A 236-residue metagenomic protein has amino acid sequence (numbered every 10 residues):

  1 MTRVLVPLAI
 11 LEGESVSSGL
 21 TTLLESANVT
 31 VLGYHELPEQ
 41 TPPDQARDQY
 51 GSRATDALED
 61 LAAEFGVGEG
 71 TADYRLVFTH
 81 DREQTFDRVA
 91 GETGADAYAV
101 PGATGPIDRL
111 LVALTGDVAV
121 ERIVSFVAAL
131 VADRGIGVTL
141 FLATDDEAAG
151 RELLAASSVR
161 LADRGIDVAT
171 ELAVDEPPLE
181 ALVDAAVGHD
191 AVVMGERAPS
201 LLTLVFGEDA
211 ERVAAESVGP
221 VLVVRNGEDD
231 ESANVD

Functional and structural regions predicted by a protein language model:
M1-D44, D108-L153, V159-A169, P177 (+2 more regions): Small/aliphatic-rich secondary-structure junction motif
V16, G51-L61, A155: Well-ordered, non-membrane alpha-helical segments in soluble/globular domains
Y34, E39-T55, E64-L114: Structured cytosolic domains appended to multi-pass membrane proteins
G51, L153-A155, F206-A210: Charged helix-capping and loop-helix junction motifs
A72-Y74, V138, V168-T170, V221: Generic structural signal for residues in well-ordered beta-strands
D73-H80, T144, E171-E176: Short beta->alpha junction loops
T79-L130, G188-D236: Gly/Ser-rich helix-loop-strand patches that form or flank binding pockets for ribonucleotide-derived cofactors
S158, D175-A186: A short, acidic, amphipathic alpha-helical segment used as a generic capping/interface helix at domain edges
